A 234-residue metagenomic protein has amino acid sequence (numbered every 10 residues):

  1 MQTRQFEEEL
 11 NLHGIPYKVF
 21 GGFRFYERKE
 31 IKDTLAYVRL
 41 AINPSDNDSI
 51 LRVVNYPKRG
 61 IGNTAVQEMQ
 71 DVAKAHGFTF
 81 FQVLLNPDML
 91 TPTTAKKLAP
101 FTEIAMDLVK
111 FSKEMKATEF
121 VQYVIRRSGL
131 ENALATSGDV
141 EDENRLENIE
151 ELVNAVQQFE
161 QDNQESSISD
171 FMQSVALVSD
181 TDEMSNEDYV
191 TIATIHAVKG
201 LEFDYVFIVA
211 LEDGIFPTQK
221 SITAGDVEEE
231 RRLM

Functional and structural regions predicted by a protein language model:
T3-P16, R28, L35-M234: Conserved helicase C-terminal RecA-like lobe
F23-Y26: Conserved phosphate-binding/catalytic loops in two-lobed NTP-binding clefts
